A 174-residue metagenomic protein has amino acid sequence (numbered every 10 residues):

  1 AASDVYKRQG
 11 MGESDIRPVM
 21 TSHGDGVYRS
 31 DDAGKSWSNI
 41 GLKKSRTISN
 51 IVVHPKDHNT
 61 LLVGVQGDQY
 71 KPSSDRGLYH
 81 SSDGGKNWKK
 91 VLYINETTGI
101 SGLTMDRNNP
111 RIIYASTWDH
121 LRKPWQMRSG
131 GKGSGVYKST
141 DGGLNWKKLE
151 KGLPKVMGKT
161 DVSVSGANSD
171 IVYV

Functional and structural regions predicted by a protein language model:
A1-Y6: Short, small-residue-biased leader/transition segments that mark boundaries at the very start of proteins
Q9-D25, V63-R76, S116-S134: Short, conserved, GDST-rich strand-edge loop motifs in beta-rich repeat architectures
V27-D31, P55, S81-G85, S139-G143: Conserved Ser/Thr-centered positions that define the repeating blades of beta-propeller domains
S36-I40, N87-V91, N145-L149: A structural motif specific to WD40 beta-propellers
G41-T47, L92-T98, E150-V156: Short loop/turn motifs that recur once per blade in beta-propeller domains
N50, G102, K159-D161: Conserved beta-strand position repeated once per blade in WD40 beta-propeller domains
V53-P55, M105-R107, V164-G166: Residue-level recognition of a conserved intra-blade site in WD40 beta-propeller repeats
